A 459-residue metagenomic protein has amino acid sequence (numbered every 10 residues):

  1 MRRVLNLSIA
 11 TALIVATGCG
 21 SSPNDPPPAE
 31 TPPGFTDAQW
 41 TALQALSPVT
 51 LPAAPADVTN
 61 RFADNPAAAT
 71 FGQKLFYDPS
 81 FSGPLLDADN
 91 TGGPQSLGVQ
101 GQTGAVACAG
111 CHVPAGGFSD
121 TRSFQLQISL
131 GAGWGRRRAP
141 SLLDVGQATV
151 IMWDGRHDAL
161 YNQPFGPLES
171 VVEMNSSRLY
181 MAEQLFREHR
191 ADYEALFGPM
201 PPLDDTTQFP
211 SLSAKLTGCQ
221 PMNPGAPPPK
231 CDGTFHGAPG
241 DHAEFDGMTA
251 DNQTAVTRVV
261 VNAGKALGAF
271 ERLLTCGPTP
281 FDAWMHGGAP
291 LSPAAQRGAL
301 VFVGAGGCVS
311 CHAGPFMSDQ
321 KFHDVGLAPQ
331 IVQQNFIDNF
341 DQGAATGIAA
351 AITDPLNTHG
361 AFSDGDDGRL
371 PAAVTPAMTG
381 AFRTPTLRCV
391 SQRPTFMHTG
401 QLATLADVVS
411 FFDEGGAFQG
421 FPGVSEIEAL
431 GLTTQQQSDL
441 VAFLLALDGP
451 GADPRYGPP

Functional and structural regions predicted by a protein language model:
M1-I9: Bacterial N-terminal signal peptides that target proteins for export
L5, C19-P459: Periplasmic c-type cytochrome electron-transfer domains
S8-A16: Bacterial N-terminal signal peptides
